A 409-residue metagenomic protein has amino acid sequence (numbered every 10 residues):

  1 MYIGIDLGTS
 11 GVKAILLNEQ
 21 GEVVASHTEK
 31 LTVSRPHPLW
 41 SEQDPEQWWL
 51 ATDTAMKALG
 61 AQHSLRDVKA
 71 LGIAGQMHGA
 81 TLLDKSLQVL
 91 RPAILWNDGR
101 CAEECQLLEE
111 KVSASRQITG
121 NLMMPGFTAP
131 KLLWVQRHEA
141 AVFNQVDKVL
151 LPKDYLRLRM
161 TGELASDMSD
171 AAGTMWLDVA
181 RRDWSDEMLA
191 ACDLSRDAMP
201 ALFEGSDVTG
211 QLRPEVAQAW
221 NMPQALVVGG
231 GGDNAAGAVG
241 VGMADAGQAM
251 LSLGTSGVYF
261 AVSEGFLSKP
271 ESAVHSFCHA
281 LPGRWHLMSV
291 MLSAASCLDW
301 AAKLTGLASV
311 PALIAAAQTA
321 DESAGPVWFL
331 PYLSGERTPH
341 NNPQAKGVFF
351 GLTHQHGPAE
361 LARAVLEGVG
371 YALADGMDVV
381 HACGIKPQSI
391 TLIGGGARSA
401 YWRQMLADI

Functional and structural regions predicted by a protein language model:
M1-R91, Q117, Q145, P200 (+1 more regions): N-terminal glycine/serine-rich phosphate-binding loop of ATP-dependent small-molecule kinases, especially carbohydrate
I3-G4, A102, L107-F127, L133-S166 (+3 more regions): Active-site core segments that coordinate phosphate-bearing ligands/cofactors across diverse enzyme families
G21, D44, L71, D98 (+3 more regions): Residue-level signal for inorganic ion chemistry
T32-R35, G99-C101, A295-S296: A short local loop/turn or secondary-structure capping micro-motif enriched for an aromatic residue
K57-W96, N121-G126, R157-D178, A201-E204 (+1 more regions): Short beta-strand-loop/turn "lid" adjacent to the catalytic site in phosphate-handling enzymes
A61-S64, S195, C383: Extracytoplasmic/secreted proteins and extracellular or luminal domains
L189-E204: A conserved helix-loop-beta module that forms one wall/lid of the active-site cleft in ATP-utilizing catalytic domains
